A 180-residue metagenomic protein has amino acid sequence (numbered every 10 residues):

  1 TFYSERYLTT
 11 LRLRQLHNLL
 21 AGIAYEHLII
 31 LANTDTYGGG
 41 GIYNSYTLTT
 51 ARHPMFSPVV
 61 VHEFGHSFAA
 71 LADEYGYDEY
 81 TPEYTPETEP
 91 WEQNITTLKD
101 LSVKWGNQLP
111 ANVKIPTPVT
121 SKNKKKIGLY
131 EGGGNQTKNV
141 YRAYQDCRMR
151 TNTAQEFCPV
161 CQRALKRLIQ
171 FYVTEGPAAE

Functional and structural regions predicted by a protein language model:
T1-E79: Active-site-proximal segment of zinc-dependent metalloprotease catalytic domains
Y75-E180: Replace "(M1/M4/M9/M12/WLM)" with "(e.g., M1/M4/M8/M9/M12/M26/WLM)" and add "not limited to" to clarify scope
